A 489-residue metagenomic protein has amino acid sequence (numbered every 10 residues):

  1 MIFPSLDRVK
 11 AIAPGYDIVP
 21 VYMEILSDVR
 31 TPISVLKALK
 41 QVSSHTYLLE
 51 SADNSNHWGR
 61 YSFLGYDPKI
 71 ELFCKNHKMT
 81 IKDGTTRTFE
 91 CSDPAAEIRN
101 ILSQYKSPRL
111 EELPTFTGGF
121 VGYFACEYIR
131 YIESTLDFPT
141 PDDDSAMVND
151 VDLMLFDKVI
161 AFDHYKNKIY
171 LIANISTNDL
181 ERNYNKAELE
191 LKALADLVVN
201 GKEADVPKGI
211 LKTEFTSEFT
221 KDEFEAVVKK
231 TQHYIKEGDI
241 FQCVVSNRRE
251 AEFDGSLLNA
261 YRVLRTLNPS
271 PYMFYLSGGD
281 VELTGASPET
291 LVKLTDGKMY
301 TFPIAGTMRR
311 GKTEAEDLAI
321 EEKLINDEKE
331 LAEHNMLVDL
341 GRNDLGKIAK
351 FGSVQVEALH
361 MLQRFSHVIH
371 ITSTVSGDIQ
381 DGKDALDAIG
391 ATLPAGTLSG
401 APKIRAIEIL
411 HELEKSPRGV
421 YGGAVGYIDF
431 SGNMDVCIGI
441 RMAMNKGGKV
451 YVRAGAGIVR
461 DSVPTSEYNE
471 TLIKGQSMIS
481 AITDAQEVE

Functional and structural regions predicted by a protein language model:
M1-E489: Extended alpha-helical targeting/anchoring segments, especially N-terminal organellar/secretory targeting helices
